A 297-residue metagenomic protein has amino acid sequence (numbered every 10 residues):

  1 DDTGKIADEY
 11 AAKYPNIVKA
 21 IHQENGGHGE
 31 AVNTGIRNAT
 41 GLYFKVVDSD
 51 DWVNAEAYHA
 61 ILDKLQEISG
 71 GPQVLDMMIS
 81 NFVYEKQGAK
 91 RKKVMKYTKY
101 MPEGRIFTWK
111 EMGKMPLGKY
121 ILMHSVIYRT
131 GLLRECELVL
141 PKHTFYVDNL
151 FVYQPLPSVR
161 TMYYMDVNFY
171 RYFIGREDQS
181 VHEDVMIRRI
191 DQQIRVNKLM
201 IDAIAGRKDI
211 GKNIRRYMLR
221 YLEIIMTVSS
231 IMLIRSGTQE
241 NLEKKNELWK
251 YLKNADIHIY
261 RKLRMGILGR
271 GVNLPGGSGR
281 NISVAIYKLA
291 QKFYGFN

Functional and structural regions predicted by a protein language model:
D1-H22: Acidic donor-binding segment of Leloir-type glycosyltransferases
I6, Q23-A39, W52: Glycine-rich, basic loop-to-helix element that forms the pyrophosphate-binding segment of sugar-nucleotide handling
H28, W52-M162, I174, D178-M186: Donor-binding/catalytic cores of nucleotide-activated saccharide and glycerol-phosphate transferases/polymerases
F44: Short aromatic/hydrophobic "clamp" motif used to bind/position activated sugar donors
V47-S49: Catalytic metal- and UDP-sugar-binding loop of GT-A-like glycosyltransferases, i.e., residues flanking the conserved
V167-R176, H182-D209, V228, M232-H258: Catalytic core of nucleotide-sugar-dependent glycosyltransferases
K212-I231: Amphipathic alpha-helical protein-interaction segments enriched in hydrophobic
R235-N297: Membrane-interface aromatic/basic loop that binds lipid-linked glycans or pyrophosphate carriers, typified by
